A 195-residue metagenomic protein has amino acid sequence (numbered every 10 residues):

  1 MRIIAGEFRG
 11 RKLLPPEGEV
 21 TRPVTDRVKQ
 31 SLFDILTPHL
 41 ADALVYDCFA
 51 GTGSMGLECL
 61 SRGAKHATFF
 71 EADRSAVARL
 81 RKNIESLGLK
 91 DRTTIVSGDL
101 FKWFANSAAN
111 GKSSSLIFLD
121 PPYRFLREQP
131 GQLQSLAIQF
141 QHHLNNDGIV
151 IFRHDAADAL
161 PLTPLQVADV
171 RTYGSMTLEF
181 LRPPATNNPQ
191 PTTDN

Functional and structural regions predicted by a protein language model:
M1-N195: Class I S-adenosyl-L-methionine-dependent methyltransferase catalytic core
